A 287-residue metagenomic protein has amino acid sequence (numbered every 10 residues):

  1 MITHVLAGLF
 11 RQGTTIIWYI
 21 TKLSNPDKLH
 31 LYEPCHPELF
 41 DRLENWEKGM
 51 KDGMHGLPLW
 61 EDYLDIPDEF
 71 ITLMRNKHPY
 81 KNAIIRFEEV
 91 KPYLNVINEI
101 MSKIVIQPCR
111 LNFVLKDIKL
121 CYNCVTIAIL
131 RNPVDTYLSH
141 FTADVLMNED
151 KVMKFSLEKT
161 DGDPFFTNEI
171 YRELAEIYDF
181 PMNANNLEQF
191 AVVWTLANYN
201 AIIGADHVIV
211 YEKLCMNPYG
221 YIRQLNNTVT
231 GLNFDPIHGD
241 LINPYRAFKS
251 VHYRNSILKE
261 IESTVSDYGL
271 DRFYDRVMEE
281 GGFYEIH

Functional and structural regions predicted by a protein language model:
M1-E88, T142, L146: PAPS-dependent sulfotransferase catalytic core
M1-H4, F165-E188, W194-V208, L214-H287: PAPS-dependent sulfotransferases, especially Golgi type II membrane carbohydrate sulfotransferases
H4, L29, V125-A128, H207-I209: Hydrophobic/aromatic beta-strand patches that form the interior of the parallel beta-sheet core in alpha/beta enzyme
A7-G8, Y32, V105-C109, I129-R131 (+1 more regions): Short His-Asn-centered micro-motif
I84-V114: Glycine-rich phosphate-binding loop used to anchor ATP phosphates in small-molecule kinases, encompassing both
Q107-P108, C121-F141: Conserved phosphate-donor/acceptor-positioning beta-strand/loop module used by diverse small-molecule
V114-C121: A short acidic, amphipathic alpha-helical/loop segment
L146-E173: Long, charge-dense
